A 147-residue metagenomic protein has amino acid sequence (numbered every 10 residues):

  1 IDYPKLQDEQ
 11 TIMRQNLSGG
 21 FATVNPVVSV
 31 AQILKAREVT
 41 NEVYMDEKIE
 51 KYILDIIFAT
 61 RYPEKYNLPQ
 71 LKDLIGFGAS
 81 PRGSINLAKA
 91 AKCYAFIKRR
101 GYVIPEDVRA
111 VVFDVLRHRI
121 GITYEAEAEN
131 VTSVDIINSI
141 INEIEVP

Functional and structural regions predicted by a protein language model:
I1-Q70, I97-G101, P105, A126-A128 (+1 more regions): Conserved C-terminal "switch" segment of AAA+ ATPases
P63-P147: C-terminal engagement/docking regions of AAA+ P-loop ATPases
